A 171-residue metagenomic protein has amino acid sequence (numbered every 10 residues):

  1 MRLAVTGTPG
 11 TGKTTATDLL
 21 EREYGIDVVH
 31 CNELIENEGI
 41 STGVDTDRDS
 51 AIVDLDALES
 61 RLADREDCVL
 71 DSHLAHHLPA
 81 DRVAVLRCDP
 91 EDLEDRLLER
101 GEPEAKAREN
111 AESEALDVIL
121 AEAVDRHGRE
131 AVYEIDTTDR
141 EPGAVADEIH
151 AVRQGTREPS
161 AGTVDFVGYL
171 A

Functional and structural regions predicted by a protein language model:
V5: Hydrophobic anchor at the beta1->P-loop junction of P-loop NTPases
P9: The conserved Walker
K13: Conserved lysine of the Walker
A16-T17: Post-Walker A alpha-helix
I26-L78: ATP-dependent small-molecule kinase phosphotransfer cores that center on conserved nucleotide phosphate-binding segments
C88-A131: A glycine- and Lys/Arg-enriched "phosphate-lid" helix/loop adjacent to the NTP-binding pocket of small-molecule kinases
D125-A171: NTP-dependent small-molecule kinase module
